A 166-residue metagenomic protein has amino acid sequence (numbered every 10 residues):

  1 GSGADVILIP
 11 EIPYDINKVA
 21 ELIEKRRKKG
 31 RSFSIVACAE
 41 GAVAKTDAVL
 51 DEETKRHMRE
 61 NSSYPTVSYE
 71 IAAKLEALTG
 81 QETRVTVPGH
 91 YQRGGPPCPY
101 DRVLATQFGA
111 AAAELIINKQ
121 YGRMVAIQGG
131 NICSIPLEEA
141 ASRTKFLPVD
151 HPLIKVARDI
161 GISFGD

Functional and structural regions predicted by a protein language model:
G1-Q81: Accessory alpha-helical/coil subdomains and C-terminal extensions that flank or cap enzyme catalytic cores
R59, S63-D166: C-terminal non-catalytic interaction/assembly regions of soluble proteins
